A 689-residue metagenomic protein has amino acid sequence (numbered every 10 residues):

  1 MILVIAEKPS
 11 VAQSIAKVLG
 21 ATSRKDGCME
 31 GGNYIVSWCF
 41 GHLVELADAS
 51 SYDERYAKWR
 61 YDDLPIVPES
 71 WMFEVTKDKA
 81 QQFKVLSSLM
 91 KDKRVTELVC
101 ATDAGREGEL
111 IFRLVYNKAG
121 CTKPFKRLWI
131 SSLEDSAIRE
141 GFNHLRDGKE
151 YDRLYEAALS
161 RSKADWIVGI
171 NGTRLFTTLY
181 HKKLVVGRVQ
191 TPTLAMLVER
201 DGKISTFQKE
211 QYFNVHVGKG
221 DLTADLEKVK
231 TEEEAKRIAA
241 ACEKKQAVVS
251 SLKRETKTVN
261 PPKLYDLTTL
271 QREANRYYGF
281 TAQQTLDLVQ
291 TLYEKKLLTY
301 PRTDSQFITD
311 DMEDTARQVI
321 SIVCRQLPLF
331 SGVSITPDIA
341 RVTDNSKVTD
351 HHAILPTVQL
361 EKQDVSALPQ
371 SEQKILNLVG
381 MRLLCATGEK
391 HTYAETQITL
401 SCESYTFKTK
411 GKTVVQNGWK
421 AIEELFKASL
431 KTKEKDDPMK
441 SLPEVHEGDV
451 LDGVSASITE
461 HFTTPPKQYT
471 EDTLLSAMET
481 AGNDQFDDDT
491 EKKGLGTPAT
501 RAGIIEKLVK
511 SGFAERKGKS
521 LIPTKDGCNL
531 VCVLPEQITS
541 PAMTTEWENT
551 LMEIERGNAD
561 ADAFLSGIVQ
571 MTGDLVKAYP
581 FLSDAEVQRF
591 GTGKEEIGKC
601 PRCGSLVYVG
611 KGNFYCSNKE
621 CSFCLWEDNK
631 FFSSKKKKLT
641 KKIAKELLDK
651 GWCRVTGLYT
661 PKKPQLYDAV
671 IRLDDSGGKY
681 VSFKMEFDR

Functional and structural regions predicted by a protein language model:
M1, V99-A104, H181-K183, R254-K263 (+3 more regions): Conserved short loop/turn motifs at secondary-structure junctions
M1-S162, W166, P465: Intrinsically disordered, low-complexity regulatory segments
I2-L3, M90, K118, T173 (+3 more regions): Basic, low-complexity terminal or inter-domain segments flanking catalytic cores
P9-A16, N33-V36, F40, T76-S87 (+18 more regions): Amphipathic alpha-helical transducer elements in NTP-driven molecular machines
K93, D135-V217, R254-T258: C-terminal or mid-to-C-terminal helical accessory/interaction module adjacent to the motor/catalytic core
K149, E232-Y265, Q271, A542: Metal- or metallocofactor-binding catalytic centers and their adjacent structured scaffolds across diverse enzyme
D221-T223, K253-R254, C324: Phosphate-rich ligand and nucleic-acid binding surfaces
